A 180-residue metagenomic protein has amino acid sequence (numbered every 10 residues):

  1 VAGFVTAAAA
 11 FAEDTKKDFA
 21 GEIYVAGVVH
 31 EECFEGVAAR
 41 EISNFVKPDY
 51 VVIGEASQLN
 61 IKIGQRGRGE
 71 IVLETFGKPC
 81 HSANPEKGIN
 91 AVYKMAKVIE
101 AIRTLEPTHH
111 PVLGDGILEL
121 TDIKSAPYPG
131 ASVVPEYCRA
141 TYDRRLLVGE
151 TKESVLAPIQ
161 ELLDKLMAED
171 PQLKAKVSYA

Functional and structural regions predicted by a protein language model:
A2-R66, E70: Acidic/histidine-rich catalytic neighborhood of metal-dependent amide-processing enzymes
V72-A180: Metal-dependent amide/peptide-bond hydrolase catalytic core, centered on the "pita-bread" metallohydrolase fold
